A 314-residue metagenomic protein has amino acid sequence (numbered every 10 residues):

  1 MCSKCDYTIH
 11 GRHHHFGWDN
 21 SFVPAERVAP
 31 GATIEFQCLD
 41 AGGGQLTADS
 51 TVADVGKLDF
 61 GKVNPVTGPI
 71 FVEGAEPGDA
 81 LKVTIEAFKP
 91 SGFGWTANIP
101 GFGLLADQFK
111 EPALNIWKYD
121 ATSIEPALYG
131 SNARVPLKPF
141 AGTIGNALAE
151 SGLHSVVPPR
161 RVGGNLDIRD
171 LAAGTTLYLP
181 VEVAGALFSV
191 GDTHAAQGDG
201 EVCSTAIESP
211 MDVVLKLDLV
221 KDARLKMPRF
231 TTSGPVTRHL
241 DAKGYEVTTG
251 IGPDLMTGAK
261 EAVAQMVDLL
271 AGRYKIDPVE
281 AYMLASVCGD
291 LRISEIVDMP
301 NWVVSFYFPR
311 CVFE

Functional and structural regions predicted by a protein language model:
C2-L58: N-terminal, Lys/Arg-enriched amphipathic/low-complexity engagement segments that precede the first folded domain
I9-D19, D59-T67, H154-V162: Short, structured beta-strand/loop micro-motifs enriched in basic residues and often containing a Trp
F36, A80-V83, L179: A generic structural signal for residues embedded in beta-strands
A41-V52, F88-N98, G185-A195, S294-V297: Short, Lys/Arg- and Gly-enriched loop/turn segments at beta-strand edges
A87-A173, Y178: Intrinsically disordered, low-complexity linker/loop segments enriched in Gly/Pro and charged/polar residues
L137-N165, R169-L255, V267: Conserved mixed alpha/beta catalytic, RNA-binding, or beta-rich assembly cores of soluble enzyme, regulatory
